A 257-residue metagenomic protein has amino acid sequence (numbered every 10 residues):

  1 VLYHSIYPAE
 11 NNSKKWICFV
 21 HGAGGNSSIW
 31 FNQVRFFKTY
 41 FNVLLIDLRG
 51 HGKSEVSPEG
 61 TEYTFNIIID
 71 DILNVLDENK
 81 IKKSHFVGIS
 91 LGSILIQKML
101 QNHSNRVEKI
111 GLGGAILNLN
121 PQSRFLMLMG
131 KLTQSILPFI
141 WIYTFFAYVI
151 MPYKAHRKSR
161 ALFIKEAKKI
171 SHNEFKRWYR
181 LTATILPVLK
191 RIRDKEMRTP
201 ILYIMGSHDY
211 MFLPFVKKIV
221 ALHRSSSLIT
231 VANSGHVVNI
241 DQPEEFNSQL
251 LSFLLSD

Functional and structural regions predicted by a protein language model:
V1-C18, T39-F41, D77, I81-K82 (+2 more regions): Alpha/beta-hydrolase fold catalytic core
S5-V56: Conserved HGGG/HGGXW glycine-rich cap/lid loop of the alpha/beta-hydrolase fold
R35, L44-V87, L91, S248: Active-site loop/oxyanion-hole signature of alpha/beta-hydrolase fold enzymes
Q97, Q101-N102, V107-L137: Flexible "cap/lid" loop of the alpha/beta hydrolase fold
P121-S123, I140-K195: Conserved alpha/beta-hydrolase catalytic His-Asp/Glu region
M197, Y203-M205: Short beta-strand/loop motif that positions the catalytic acidic residue of the alpha/beta-hydrolase fold
Y210-V216: Conserved alpha/beta-hydrolase "acid-adjacent" motif
S234-N247: Catalytic histidine-centered segment of alpha/beta-hydrolase-like enzymes
